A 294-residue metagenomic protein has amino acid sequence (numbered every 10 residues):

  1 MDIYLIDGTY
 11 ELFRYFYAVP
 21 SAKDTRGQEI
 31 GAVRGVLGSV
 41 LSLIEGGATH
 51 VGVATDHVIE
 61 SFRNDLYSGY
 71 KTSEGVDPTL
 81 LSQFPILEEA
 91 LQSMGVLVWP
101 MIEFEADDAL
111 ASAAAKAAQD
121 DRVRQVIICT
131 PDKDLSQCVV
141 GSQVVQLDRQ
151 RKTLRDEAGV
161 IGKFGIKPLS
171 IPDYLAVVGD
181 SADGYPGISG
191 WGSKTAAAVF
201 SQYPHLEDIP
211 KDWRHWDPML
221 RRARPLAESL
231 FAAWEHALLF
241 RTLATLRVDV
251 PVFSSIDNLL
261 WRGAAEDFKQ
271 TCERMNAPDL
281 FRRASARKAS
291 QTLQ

Functional and structural regions predicted by a protein language model:
M1-L97, R151, N258, D267: Domain-level signal for Mg2+-assisted phosphodiester chemistry and nucleotide/NA-binding surfaces in nucleic-acid
A22-K23, S73-F253, P278: Extended two-metal-dependent nuclease catalytic cores across DNA- and RNA-processing enzymes
H57, P210-H215, S254-G263: Short alpha-helical "patches" and their helix-cap loops
H57-V58, E105, A286: Conserved beta-strand edge residues that scaffold enzyme active sites
A232-A233, A237, T242-Q294: Low-complexity, acidic/Ser/Thr- and charged residue-rich accessory regions of DNA metabolism proteins
